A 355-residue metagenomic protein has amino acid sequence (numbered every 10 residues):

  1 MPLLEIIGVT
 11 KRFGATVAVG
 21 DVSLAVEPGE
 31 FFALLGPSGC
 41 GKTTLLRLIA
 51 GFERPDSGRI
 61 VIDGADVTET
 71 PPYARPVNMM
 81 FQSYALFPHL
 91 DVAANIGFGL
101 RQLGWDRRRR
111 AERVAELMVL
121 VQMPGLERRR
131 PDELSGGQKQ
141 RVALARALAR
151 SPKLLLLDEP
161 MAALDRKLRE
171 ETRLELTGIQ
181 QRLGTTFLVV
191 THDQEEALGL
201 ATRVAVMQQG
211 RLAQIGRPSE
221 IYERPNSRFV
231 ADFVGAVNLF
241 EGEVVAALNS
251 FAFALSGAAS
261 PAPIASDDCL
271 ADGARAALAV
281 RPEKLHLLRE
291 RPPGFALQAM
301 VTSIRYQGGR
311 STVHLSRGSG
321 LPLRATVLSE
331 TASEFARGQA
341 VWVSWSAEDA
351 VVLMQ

Functional and structural regions predicted by a protein language model:
F31, P72-F229: ABC ATPase nucleotide-binding domains
L35-P37: The feature captures the beta-strand-to-loop junction immediately N-terminal to the Walker
A50: Helix-to-loop junction immediately C-terminal to a conserved catalytic motif
D56-R59, R109, Q209, E241: Conserved coupling/switch loops of ABC nucleotide-binding domains, chiefly the family-specific signature
G58-D66: Conserved ABC transporter NBD signature motif
V237-L239, A246-Q355: Non-catalytic connector elements of ABC transporters
